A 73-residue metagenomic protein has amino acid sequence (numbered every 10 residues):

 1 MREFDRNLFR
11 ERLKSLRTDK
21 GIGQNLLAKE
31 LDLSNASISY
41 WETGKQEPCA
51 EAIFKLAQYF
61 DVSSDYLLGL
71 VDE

Functional and structural regions predicted by a protein language model:
M1-D19: A short, Lys/Arg-rich alpha-helix, primarily the initiator
M1-E3, Q58, L68-E73: Short, charged recognition helix plus adjacent turn of helix-turn-helix-like nucleic-acid-binding domains
E11, G21-I22, P48-E51: Residue-level signal for the short linker/turn that defines the boundary of a DNA-recognition helix
T18, D32, T43-K45, D72: Residue-level detection of the helix-turn-helix DNA-binding "recognition helix"
T18, K29, Q58: Alpha-helical residues within the helix-turn-helix
G21-Y40: Short alpha-helical DNA-recognition segment
E51-Y66: DNA major-groove recognition helix of helix-turn-helix/homeodomain DNA-binding modules
